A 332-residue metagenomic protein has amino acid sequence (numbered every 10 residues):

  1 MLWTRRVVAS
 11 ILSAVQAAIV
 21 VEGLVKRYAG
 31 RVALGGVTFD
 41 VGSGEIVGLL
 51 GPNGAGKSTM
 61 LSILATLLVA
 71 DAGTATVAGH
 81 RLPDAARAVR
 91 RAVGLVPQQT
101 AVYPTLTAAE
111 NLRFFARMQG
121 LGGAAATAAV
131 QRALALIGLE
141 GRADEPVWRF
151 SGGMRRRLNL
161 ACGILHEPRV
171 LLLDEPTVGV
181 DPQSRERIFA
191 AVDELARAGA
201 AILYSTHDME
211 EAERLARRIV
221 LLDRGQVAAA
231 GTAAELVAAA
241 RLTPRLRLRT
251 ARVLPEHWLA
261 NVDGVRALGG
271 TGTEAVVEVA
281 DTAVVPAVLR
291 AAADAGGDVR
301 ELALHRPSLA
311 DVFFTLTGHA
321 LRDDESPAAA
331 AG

Functional and structural regions predicted by a protein language model:
G73-D84, A88-V89: Conserved ABC transporter NBD signature motif
R113, R117, A124-R142: Conserved ABC ATPase "signature" region
L160: Hydrophobic anchor residue at the start of the ABC signature
E167: Conserved catalytic motifs of ABC-family nucleotide-binding domains
L171-E175: Catalytic Walker B motif of ABC-type/P-loop ATPase nucleotide-binding domains
F189-A280: ABC transporter nucleotide-binding domain
